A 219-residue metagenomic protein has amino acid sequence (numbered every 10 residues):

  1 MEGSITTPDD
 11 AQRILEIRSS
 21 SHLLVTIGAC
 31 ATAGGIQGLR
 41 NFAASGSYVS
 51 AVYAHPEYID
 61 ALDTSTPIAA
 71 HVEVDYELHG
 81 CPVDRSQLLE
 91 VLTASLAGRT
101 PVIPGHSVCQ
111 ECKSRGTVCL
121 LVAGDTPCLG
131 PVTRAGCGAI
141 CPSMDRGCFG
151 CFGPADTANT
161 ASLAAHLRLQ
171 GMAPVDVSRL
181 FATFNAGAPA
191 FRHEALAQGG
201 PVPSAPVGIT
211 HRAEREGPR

Functional and structural regions predicted by a protein language model:
M1-V25, A29-F42, T157-N159: Cofactor-cradling patches in redox/metallo enzymes
D10-A11, L15-L23, G46-R219: Iron-sulfur (Fe-S) cluster-binding modules
